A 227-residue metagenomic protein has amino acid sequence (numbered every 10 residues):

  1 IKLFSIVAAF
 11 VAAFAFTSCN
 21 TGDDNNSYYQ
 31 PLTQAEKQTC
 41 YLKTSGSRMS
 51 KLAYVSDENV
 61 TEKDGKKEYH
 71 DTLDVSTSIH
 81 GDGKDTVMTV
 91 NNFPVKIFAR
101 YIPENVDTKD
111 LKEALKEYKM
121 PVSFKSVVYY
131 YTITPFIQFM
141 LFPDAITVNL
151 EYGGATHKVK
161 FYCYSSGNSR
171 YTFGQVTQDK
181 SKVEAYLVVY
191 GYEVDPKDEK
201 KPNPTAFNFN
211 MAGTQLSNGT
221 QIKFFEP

Functional and structural regions predicted by a protein language model:
I1, A12-K43, F224-F225: Bacterial Sec-dependent N-terminal signal peptides
I6-A9: Sec-dependent N-terminal signal peptides
D24-Q34, C163-S165, Q175-P227: Edge beta-strand at a domain terminus
Q38-D64: Tryptophan-anchored aromatic micro-motifs
M49-E58, F93-K96, F142-A155, K182-V194: Generic short beta-strand segments
N59-L73, Y101: Surface-exposed strand-loop-strand hairpins of Gram-negative outer-membrane beta-barrel proteins
K67-T72, T86-V90, P202-P204: Short linear proline/tyrosine/threonine-rich motifs used for host-factor recruitment and membrane trafficking/assembly
G81-F173: Predominantly extracellular/secreted and cell-surface proteins with exposed, flexible low-complexity segments
